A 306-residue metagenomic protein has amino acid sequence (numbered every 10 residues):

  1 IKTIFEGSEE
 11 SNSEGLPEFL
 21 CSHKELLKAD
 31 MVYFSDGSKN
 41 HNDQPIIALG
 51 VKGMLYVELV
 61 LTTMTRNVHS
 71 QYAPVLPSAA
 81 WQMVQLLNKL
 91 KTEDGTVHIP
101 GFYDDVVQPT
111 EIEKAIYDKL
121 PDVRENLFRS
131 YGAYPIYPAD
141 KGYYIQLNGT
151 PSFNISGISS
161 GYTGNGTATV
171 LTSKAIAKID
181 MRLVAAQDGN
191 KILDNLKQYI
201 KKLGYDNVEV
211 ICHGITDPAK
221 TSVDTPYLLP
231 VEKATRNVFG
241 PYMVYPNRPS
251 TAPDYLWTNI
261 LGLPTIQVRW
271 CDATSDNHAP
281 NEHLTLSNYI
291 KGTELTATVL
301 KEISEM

Functional and structural regions predicted by a protein language model:
I1-G50: Acidic/histidine-rich catalytic neighborhood of metal-dependent amide-processing enzymes
I1-N12, V57-L61, Y72-E93, I179 (+1 more regions): Alpha-helical metal-binding/catalytic segments enriched in His/Glu/Asp
I4-E6, Y33-D36, V60, N148 (+1 more regions): Short beta-strand segments
G7-S11, I46-I47, P74-V75, S222 (+1 more regions): Alpha-helix capping and helix-loop boundary segments enriched in small/acidic/polar residues
C21-E25, T62-R66, N88-T96, K201 (+3 more regions): Generic secondary-structure signature for well-ordered alpha-helical cores
H41-N42, H98-K174, R182-N195, L203 (+1 more regions): An extended, acidic, His-containing surface patch that forms the Zn2+-binding/catalytic region of metallohydrolases
I46-T62, I266-W270: Flexible glycine/proline-rich, aromatic-decorated loop/lid segments
V68-L76, N165-A168: A short glycine-threonine-serine/GTX helix/turn-capping micro-motif
